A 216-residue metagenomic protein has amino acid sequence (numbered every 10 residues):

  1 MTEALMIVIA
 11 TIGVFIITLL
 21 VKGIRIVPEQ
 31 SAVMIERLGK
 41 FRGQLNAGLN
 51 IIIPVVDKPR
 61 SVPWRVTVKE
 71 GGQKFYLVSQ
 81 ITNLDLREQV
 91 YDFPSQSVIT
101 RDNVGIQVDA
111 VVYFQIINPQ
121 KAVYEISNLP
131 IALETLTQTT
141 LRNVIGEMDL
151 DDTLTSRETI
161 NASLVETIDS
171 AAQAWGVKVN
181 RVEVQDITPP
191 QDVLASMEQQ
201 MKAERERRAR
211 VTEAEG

Functional and structural regions predicted by a protein language model:
M1-R207, V211, E215: N-terminal hydrophobic membrane-entry segments
